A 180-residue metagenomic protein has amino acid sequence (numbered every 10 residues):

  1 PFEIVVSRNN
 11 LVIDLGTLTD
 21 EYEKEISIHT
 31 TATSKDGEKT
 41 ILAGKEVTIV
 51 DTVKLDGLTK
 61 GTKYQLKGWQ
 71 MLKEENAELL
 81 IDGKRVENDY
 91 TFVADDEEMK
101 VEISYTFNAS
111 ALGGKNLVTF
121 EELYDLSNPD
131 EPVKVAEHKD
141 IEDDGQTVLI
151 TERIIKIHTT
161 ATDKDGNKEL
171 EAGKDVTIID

Functional and structural regions predicted by a protein language model:
P1-D180: Solvent-exposed loop/turn and edge beta-strand elements of beta-rich ligand-binding domains
